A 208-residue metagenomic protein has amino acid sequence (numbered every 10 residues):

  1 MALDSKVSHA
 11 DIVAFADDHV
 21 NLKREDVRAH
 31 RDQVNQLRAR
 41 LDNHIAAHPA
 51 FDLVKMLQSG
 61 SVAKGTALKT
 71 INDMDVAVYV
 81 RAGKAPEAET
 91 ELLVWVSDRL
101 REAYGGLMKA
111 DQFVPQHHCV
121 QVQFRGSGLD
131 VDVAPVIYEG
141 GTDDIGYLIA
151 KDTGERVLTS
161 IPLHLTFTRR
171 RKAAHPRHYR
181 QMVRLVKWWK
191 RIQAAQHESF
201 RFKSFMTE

Functional and structural regions predicted by a protein language model:
M1-H9, Q123, S127-L185, W189: Extended, alpha-helix-rich binding/interface surfaces that flank or overlap catalytic cores and mediate recognition
M1-L57, S61-I71, A85-E91: N-terminal regions immediately upstream of nucleotidyltransferase
L41, V96-D143: Conserved catalytic core of two-metal-ion nucleotidyltransferases
G60-A63, V78-K84, F124-G126, P135-I137: Short, flexible loop/turn elements at secondary-structure junctions
N72-V80, I161-F167: Glycine-rich, often proline-containing surface loops adjacent to acidic residues and nearby aromatics that form
A77-R101: A broadly used, surface-exposed interaction patch
H178-E208: Conserved nucleotidyltransferase catalytic core and NTase-mimicking acidic/glycine-rich helix/loop elements in nucleic
